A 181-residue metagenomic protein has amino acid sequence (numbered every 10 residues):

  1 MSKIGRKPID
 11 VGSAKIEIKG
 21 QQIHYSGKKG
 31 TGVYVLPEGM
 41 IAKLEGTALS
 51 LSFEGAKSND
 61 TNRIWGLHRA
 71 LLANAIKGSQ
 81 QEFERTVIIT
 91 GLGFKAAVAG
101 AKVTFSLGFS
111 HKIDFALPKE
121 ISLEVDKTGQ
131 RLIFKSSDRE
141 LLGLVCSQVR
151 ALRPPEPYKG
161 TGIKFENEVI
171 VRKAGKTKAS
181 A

Functional and structural regions predicted by a protein language model:
M1-A181: Ribosome-associated RNA-binding proteins
